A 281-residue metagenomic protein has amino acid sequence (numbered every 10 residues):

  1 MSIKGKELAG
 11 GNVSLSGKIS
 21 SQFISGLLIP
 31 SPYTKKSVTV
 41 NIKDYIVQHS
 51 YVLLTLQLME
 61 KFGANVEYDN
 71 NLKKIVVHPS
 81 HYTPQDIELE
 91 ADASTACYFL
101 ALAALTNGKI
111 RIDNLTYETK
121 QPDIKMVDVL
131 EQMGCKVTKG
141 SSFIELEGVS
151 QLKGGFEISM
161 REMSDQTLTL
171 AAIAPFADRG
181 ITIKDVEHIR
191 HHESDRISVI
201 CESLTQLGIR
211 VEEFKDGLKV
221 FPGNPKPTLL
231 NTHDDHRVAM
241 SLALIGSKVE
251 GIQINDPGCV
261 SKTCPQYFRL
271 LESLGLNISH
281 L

Functional and structural regions predicted by a protein language model:
M1-L281: Short, structured segments at the rim of ligand-binding sites
